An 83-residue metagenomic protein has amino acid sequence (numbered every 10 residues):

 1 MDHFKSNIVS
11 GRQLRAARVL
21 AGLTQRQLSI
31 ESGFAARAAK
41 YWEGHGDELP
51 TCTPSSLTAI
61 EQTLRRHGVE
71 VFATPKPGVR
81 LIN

Functional and structural regions predicted by a protein language model:
M1-V9: A detector for short, charged/polar N-terminal pre-domain segments
H3-F4, R15, L49-P50: A generic secondary-structure micro-motif detector that highlights 1-2 residue hydrophobic/ambivalent hotspots embedded
Q13-I30: Short basic helix-loop element that most often maps to the first helix and adjoining turn of HTH DNA-binding modules
Q27, R37-A38, S56-A59: Residues in the helix-turn-helix
F34-C52: Recognition helix of helix-turn-helix/homeodomain-like DNA-binding domains that insert into the DNA major groove
A36, D47, L57, L81-N83: Short secondary-structure boundary/hinge segments and terminal tails
P54-F72: DNA major-groove recognition helix of helix-turn-helix/homeodomain DNA-binding modules
V69-N83: Helix-turn-helix/homeodomain-like alpha-helical modules used for DNA recognition and transcription-factor dimerization
